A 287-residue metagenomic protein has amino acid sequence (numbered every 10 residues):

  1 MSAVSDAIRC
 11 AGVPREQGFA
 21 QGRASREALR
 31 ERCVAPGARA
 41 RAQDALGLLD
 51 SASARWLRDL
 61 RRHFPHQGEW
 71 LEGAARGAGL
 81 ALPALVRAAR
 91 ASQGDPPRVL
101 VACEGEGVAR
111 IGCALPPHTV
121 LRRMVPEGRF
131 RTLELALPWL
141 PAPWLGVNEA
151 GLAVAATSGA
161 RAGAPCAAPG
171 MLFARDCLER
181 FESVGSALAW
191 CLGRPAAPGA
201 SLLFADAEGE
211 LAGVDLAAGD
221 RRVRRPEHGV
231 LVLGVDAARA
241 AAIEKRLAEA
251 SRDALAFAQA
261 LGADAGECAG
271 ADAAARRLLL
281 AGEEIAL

Functional and structural regions predicted by a protein language model:
M1-V99, C103, E179-L287: C-terminus-biased signal that marks the final domain/tail of proteins
S25, D44, R62-L172, A197-S201: A contiguous strand-loop segment
M171-E179: Short histidine-centered catalytic/ligand-binding loop motif
